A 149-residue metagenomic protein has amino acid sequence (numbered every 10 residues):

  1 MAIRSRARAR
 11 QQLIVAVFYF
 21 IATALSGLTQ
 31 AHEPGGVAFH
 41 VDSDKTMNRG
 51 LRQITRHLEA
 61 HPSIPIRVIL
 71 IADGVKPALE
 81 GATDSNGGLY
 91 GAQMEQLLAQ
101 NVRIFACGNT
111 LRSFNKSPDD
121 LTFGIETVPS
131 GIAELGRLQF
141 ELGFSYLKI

Functional and structural regions predicted by a protein language model:
M1-A9: N-terminal secretory signal peptides that target proteins for export/translocation
A2-I3, I21, T29: Generic detector of bulky aromatic hydrophobic side chains
R8-A9, G27-T29: Intrinsic low-complexity/disordered segments
Q11-Q12, I149: A composition-driven signal for long, intrinsically disordered, charge-rich low-complexity tracts
Q12-A24: Bacterial N-terminal signal peptides
T29-I149: Secreted/extracellular ectodomain signature
